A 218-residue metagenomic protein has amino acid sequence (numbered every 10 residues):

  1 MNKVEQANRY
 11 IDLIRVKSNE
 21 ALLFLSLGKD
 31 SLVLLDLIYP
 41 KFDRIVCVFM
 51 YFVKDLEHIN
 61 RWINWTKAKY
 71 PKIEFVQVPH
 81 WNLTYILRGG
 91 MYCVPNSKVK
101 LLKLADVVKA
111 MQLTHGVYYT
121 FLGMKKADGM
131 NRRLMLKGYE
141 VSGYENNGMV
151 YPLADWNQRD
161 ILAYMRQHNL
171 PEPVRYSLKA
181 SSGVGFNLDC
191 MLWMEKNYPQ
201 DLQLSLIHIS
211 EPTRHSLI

Functional and structural regions predicted by a protein language model:
M1-S210, R214-S216: Nucleotide-activated chemistry modules centered on ATP-dependent adenylation/adenylyltransferase
